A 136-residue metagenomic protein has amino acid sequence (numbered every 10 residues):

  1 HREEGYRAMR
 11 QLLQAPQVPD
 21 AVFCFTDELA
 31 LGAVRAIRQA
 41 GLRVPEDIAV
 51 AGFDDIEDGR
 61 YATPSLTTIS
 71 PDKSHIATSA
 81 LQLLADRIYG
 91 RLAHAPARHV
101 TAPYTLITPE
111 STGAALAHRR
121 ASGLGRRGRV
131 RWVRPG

Functional and structural regions predicted by a protein language model:
H1-E3: Short beta->alpha junction loops
Y6, R10-A121, R127, W132: Flexible loop/turn connectors
